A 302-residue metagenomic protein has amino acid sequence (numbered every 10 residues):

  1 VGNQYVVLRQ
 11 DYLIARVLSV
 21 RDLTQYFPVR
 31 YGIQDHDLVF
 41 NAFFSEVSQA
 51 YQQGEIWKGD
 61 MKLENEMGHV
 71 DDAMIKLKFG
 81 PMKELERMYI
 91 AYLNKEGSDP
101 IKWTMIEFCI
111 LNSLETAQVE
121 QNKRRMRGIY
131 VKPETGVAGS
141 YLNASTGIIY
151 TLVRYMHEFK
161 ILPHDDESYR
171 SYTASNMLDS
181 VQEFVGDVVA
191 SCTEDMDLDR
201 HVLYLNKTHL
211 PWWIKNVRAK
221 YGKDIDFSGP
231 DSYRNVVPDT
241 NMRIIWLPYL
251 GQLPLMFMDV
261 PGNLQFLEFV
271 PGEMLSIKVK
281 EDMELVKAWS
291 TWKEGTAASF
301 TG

Functional and structural regions predicted by a protein language model:
V1-V17, R21-L23, T146-S168, Y172-S175 (+1 more regions): Sequence/fold signature of self-assembling virion shell proteins
N3, L8-Q10, K123-T135, D197-H201 (+1 more regions): Short glycine-rich, low-complexity/disordered patches
V6-A91: Assembly/oligomerization interface modules of large self-assembling protein complexes
I75-Y92, L205-H209, D259-V260, P271 (+1 more regions): Helix N-cap / beta->alpha transition motif
K83, V119, H209-P211, E294: Short loop/turn segments at secondary-structure transitions that flank enzyme active sites
L93-F184: Alpha-helical scaffold segments that mediate packing/assembly in large oligomeric complexes
M177-Y233: Long, well-ordered mid-to-C-terminal structural blocks that present hydrophobic/aromatic surfaces
